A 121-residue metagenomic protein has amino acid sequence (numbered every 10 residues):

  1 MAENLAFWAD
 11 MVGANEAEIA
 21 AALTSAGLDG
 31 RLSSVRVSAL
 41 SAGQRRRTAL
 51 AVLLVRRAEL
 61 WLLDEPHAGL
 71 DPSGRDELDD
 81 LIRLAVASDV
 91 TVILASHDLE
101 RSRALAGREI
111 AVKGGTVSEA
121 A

Functional and structural regions predicted by a protein language model:
M1-M11: Q-loop/switch helix immediately C-terminal to the Walker
E16-L32: Conserved ABC ATPase "signature" region
R36-L40: Conserved ABC ATPase signature
L50: Hydrophobic anchor residue at the start of the ABC signature
L53-L54: ABC ATPase C-loop
W61-D64: Catalytic Walker B motif of ABC-type/P-loop ATPase nucleotide-binding domains
H67-A68: Short loop immediately C-terminal to the Walker-B catalytic DE motif in ABC-type ATPase nucleotide-binding domains
S96-H97: H-loop/switch region of ABC-family ATPase nucleotide-binding domains
